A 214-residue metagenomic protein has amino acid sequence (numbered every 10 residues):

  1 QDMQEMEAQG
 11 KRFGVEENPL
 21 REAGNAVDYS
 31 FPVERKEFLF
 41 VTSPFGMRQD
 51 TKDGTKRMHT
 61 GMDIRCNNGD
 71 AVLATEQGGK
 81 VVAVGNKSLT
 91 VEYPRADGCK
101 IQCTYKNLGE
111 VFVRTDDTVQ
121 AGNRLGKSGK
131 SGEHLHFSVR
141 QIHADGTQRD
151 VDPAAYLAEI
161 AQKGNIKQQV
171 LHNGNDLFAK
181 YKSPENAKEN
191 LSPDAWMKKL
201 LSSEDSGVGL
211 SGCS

Functional and structural regions predicted by a protein language model:
D2-E92, Q120-A121, D176-S202, G207-G212: Surface-exposed, glycine-biased beta-strand/turn segments
N18, C99, V151-A154, A195: Generic alpha-helical secondary structure signal
Q49, C66-N68, F112, A155 (+1 more regions): Solvent-exposed, flexible loop/coil residues
D53, V113, G164-N165, E204: Amphipathic alpha-helical interaction segments
R57-T60, N68, A74-T115, G132-Q141: Zn2+-dependent peptidoglycan hydrolase active-site motif and core
D63, T90-E92, D117-K182, N190-L191: Conserved, short, structured surface segments that act as functional micro-motifs
